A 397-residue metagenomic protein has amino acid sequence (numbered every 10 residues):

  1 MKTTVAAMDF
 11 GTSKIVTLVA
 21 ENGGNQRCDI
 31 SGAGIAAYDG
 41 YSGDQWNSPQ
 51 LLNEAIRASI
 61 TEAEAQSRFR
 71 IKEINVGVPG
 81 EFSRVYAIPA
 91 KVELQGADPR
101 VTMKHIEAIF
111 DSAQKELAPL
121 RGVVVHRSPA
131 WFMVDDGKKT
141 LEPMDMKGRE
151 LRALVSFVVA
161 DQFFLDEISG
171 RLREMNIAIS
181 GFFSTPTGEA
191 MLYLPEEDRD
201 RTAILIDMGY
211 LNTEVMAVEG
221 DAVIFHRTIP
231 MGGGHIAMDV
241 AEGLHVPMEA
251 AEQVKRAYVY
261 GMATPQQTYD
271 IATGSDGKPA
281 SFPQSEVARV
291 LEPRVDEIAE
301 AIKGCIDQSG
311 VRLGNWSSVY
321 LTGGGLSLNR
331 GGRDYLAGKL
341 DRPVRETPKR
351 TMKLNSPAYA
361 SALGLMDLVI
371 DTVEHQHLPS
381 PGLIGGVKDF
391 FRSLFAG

Functional and structural regions predicted by a protein language model:
M1-K14, L18-I74, V78-I204, V223-I224 (+8 more regions): Nucleotide/phosphate-binding catalytic cleft detector across ATP-hydrolyzing and phosphate-transferring enzymes
G43, L192, M238-A241, K353-A358: Short, charged, surface-exposed secondary-structure boundary motifs
N75-S83, Y210, G323-S327: Core structural elements
T102-K104, A337-L363: Conserved phosphate-binding/catalytic loops in two-lobed NTP-binding clefts
R201-A241: Glycine-rich phosphate-binding loop of actin/hexokinase-like ATP-binding domains
S285-E297: Glycine-rich phosphate-binding "P-loop"
R289-V290, G323-G324, K349-L354: Short, contiguous acidic/charged loop-to-helix segments that flank catalytic cores in large enzymes
K303-V319, S327-T347, D371-H375: ATP-binding/phosphotransfer module of carbohydrate and carboxylate kinases, centering on a glycine-rich
